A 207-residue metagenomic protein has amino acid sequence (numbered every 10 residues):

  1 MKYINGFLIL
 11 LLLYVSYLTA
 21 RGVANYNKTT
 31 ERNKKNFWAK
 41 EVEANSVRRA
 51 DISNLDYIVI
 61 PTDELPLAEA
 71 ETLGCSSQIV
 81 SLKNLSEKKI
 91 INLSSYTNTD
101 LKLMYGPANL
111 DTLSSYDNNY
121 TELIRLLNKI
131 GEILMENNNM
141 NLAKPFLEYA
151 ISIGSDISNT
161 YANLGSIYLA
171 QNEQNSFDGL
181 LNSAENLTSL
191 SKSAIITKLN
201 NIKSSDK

Functional and structural regions predicted by a protein language model:
K2-E122, S205-K207: N-terminal alpha-helical interaction modules that lie
L126, N159-T160, A194-I195: TPR alpha-solenoid repeat register
K129-I130, L164: Structural register within alpha-helical repeat arrays
I133-L134, Y161, Y168, K203: Residue at a conserved register position within TPR or TPR-like alpha-solenoid repeats
M140, E173-Q174: TPR-repeat structural position
I151-S152, N186: Conserved structural position within tetratricopeptide repeats
